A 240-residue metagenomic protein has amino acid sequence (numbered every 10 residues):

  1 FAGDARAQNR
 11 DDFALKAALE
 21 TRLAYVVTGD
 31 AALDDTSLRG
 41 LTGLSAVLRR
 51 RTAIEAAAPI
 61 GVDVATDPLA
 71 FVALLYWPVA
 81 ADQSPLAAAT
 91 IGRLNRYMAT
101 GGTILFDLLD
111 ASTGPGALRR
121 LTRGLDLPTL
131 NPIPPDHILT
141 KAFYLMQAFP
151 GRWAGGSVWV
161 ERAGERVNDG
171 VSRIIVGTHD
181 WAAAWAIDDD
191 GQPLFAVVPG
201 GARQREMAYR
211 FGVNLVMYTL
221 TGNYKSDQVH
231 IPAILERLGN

Functional and structural regions predicted by a protein language model:
F1-R6: C-terminal segment of classical bacterial N-terminal signal peptides
A7-L74, A81, W181-A182, D189 (+1 more regions): Aromatic-Pro/Gly-enriched surface loop or interdomain linker that acts as a lid/target-recognition segment
L19-R22, S112-Y209, V213, G239: An acidic, glycine-rich "communication" segment
A24-Y25, A73-W77, T103-D107, T129-P132 (+1 more regions): Structural recognition of the beta-strand scaffold that forms the well-ordered cores of secreted hydrolase catalytic
T36-G43, V47, A89, R93 (+4 more regions): Extracytoplasmic/secreted proteins, especially bacterial periplasmic and envelope-associated proteins
A70-F71, A99-T100, N168-G170: Short, well-ordered loop/turn elements at secondary-structure boundaries
F71-A80, A142-F149: Charged, often glycine-rich, active-site loop that binds/positions anionic groups
L74-P115: Short alpha-beta junction capping motif
